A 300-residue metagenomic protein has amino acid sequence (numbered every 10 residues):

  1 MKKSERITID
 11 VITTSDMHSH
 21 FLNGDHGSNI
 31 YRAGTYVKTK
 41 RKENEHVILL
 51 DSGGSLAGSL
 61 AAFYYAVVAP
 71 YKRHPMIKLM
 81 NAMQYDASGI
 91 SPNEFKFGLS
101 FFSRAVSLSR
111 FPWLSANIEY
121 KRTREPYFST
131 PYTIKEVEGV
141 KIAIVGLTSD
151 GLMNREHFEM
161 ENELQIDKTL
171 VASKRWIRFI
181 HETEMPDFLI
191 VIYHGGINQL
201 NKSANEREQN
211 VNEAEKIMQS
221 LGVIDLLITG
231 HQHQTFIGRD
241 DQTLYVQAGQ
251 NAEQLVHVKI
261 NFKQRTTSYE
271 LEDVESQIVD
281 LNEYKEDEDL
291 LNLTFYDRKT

Functional and structural regions predicted by a protein language model:
M1-D289: Acidic, metal/ion-coordinating pockets
S88, R298-T300: Acidic, glycine-rich low-complexity/disordered segments
L290-R298: Phosphate-proximal small/polar/acidic motifs at interfaces that engage nucleotide phosphates, polyphosphates
